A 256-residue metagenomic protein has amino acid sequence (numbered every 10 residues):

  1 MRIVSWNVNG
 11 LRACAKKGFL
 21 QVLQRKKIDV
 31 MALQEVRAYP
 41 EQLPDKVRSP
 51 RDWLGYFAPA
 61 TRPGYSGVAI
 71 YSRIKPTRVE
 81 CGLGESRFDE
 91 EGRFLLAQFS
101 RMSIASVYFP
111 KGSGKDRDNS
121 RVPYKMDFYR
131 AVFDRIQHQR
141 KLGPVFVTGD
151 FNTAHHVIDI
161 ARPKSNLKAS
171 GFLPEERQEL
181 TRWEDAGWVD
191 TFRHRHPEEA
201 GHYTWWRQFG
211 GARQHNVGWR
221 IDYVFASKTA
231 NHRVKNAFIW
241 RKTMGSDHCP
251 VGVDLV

Functional and structural regions predicted by a protein language model:
M1-N9, R101-G114, D118, T148: Active-site-proximal beta-strand elements of phosphoester/diester hydrolases
M1-R48, L54, A60-S66, H155 (+1 more regions): N-terminal, active-site-proximal structural segment of metallo-dependent hydrolase catalytic domains
I3, N7, L23-E41, I104 (+5 more regions): Active-site beta-strand/loop signature of hydrolases that rely on acidic residues for catalysis
V30, R51-L54, F128-I221: Metal-dependent phosphoesterases centered on the DNase I-like endonuclease/exonuclease/phosphatase
R37-G114: Structured beta-strand-rich core segments of catalytic domains in phosphoester-bond hydrolases
P63-R78, E199-H202, F209-H232: Conserved beta strand-loop-helix elements of the APE1-like EEP
R73, A97-S100, S227-K228, V253-V256: Active-site beta-strand termini and strand-to-loop segments that position acidic
G84-E85, P110-Y129, K164-K168: Surface-exposed cleft-lining segments at the edges of enzyme active sites
